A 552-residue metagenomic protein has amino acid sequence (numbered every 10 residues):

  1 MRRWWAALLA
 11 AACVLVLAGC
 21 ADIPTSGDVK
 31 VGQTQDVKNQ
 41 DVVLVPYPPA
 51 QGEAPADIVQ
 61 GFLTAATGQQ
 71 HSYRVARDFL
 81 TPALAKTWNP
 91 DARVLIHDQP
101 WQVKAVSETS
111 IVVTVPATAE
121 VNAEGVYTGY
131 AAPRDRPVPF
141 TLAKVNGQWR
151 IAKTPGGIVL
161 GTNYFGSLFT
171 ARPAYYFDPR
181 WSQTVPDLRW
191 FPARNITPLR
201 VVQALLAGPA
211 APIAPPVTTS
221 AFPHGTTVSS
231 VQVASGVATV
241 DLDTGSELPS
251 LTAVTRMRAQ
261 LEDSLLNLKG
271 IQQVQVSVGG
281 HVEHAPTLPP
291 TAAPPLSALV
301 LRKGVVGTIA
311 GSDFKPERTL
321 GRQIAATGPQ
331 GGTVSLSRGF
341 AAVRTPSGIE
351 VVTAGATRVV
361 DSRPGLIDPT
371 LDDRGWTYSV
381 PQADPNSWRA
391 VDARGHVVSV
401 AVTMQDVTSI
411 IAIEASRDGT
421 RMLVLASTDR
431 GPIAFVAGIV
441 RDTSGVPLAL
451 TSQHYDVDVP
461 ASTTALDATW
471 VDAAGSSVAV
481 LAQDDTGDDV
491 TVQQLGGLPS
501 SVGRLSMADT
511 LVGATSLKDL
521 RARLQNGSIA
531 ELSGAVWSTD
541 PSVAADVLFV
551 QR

Functional and structural regions predicted by a protein language model:
M1-L9: Bacterial N-terminal signal peptides that target proteins for export
A7, V14, A21-R552: Bimodal "functional hotspot" detector
